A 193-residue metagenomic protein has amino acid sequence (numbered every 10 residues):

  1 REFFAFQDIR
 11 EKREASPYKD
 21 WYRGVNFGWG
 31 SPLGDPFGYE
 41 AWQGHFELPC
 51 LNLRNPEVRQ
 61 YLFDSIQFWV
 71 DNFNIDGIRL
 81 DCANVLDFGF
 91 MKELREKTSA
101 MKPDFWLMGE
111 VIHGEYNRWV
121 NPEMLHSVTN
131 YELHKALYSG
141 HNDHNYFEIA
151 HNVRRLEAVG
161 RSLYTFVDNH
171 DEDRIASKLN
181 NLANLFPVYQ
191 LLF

Functional and structural regions predicted by a protein language model:
R1-Q67, N72, L94, A100 (+1 more regions): Substrate-binding/active-site clefts of carbohydrate-active enzymes
E2-K12, P32-W42, P122-H141, D171-L185: Charged, low-complexity, helix/coiled-coil-prone segments
R10-E11, S65-Q67, D71, D81-L163 (+1 more regions): Active-site-proximal helices and loops of the catalytic beta/alpha 8
G44-R59, D76-V85, H134-N142, N169-N181: The substrate-binding groove and active-site-proximal loops of carbohydrate-active enzymes, especially glycoside
V58-L62, Y146, L156, N181-L182: A conditional alpha-helix N-cap/helix-loop micro-motif detector
Y61, G89-F90, N184-P187: Charged catalytic carboxylate motif
F73-N74, F166: Short loop/turn motifs at secondary-structure junctions
R154-F193: Active-site-proximal substrate-binding groove within the catalytic cores of carbohydrate-active enzymes
